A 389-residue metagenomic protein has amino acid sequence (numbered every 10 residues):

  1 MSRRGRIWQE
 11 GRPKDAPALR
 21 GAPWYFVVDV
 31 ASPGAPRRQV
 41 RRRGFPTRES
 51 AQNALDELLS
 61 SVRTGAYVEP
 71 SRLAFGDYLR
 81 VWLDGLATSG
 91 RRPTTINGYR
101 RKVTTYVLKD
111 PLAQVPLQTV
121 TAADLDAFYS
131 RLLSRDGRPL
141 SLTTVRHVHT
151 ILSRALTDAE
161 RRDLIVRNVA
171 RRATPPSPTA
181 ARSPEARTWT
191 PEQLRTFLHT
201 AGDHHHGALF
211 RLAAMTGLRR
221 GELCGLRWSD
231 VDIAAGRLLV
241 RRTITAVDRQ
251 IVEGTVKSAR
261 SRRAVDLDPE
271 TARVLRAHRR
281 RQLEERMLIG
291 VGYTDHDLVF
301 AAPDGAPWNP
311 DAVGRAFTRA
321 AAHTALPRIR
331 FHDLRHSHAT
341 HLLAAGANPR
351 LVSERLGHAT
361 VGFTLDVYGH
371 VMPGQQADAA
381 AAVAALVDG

Functional and structural regions predicted by a protein language model:
M1-D84, T88-S89, T94-R101, T105 (+10 more regions): Basic/aromatic DNA-contact patch characteristic of tyrosine site-specific recombinases
M1-S2, H199, A235, I244-T271 (+8 more regions): C-terminal secondary-structure termini that scaffold catalytic or DNA-interacting sites
R4, W8-E10, K102-K109, V115-S130 (+2 more regions): N-terminal DNA-binding recognition helix of tyrosine site-specific recombinases/integrases
F75, L79, R92-T95, Y99 (+11 more regions): Hydrophobic (often cysteine-bearing) scaffold residues that line and stabilize catalytic clefts of nucleotide/cofactor
P116, A170-R172, A235-V240, R330 (+3 more regions): Short functional hotspots where side chains directly engage DNA or cofactors
R138, R195-G207, T216, V265 (+3 more regions): Short, basic (Lys/Arg/His-rich) helix/loop patches that form interaction surfaces in the mid-to-C-terminal regions
P139-T150, R161-L226, I233-A234, T245-A246 (+4 more regions): Basic, Lys/Arg- and aromatic-enriched nucleic-acid-binding interface segment
